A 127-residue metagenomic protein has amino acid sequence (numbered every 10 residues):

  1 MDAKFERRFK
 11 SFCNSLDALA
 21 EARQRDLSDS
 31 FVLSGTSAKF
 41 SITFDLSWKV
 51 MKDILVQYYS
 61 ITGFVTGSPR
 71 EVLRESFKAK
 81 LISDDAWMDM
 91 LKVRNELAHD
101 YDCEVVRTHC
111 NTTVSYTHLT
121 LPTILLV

Functional and structural regions predicted by a protein language model:
M1-S30: Charged alpha-helical initiation segments
K4-R7, S28, V32-K39, I82 (+1 more regions): Non-transmembrane, amphipathic alpha-helical segments
S11-A22, L46, V50, D89 (+2 more regions): Amphipathic, well-ordered alpha-helical segments in soluble domains
T36-V56: Hydrophobic alpha-helical packing segments in soluble, helical-rich domains
I54-I82: Short, charged amphipathic alpha-helical segments flanked by flexible coils
D85-V106: Histidine-centered, metal-coordinating catalytic motifs and their short helical/loop contexts
T117-T123: Conserved small/polar residues in nucleotide/adenosyl-binding loops
L125-V127: N-terminal low-complexity segments that are often proline-rich with Ser/Thr-Pro
